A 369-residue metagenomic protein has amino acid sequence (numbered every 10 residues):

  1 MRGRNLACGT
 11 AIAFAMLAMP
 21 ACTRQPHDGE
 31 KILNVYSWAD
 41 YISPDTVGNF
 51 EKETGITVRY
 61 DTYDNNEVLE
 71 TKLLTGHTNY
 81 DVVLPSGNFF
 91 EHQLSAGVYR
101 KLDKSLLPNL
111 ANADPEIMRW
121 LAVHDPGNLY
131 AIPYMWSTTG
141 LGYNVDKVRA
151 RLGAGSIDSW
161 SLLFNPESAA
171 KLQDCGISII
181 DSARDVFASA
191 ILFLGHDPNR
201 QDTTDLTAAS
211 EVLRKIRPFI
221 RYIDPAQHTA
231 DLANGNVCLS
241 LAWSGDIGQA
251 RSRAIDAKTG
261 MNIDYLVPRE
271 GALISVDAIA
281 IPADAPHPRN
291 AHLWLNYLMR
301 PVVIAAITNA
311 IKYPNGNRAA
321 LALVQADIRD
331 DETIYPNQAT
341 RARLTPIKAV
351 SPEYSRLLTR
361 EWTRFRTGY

Functional and structural regions predicted by a protein language model:
P20-A21: C-terminal motif of bacterial Sec signal peptides marking the signal peptidase cleavage site
R24-A96, A230: Early extracytoplasmic/lumenal segment of secretory-pathway proteins
L84-F219, D224-A233: Extracytoplasmic ligand-binding site segments that recognize negatively charged/polar headgroups
F89-H92, L239-G260: A ligand-binding cleft/hinge motif common to bilobed small-molecule-binding domains
G142-K147, L192-G195, S275-H287, A306: A bilobed periplasmic-binding-protein/Venus flytrap-type ligand-binding module shared by bacterial periplasmic
L206-K215, R221, T259-A283, R329: Periplasmic-binding protein-like
A230, Q338-Y369: Conserved C-terminal helix/tail region of periplasmic/extracytoplasmic solute-binding proteins
P282-R343: Mature extracytoplasmic/periplasmic domains
